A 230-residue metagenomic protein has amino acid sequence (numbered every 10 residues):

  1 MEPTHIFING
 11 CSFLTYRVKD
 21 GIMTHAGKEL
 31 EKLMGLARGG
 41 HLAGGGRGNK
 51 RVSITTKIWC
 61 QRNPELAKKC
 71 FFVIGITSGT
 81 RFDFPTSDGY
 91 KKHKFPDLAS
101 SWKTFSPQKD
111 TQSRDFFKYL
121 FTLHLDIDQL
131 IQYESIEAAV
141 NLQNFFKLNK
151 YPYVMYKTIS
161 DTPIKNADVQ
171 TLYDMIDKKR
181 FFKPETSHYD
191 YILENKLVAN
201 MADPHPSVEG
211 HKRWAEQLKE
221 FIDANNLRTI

Functional and structural regions predicted by a protein language model:
M1-K57, R62, R213: Serine-esterase "nucleophile elbow" of acetyl-processing enzymes
K57-I230: Alpha-helical cap/lid subdomain in secreted, periplasmic, or secretory-pathway luminal O-acyl-processing enzymes
